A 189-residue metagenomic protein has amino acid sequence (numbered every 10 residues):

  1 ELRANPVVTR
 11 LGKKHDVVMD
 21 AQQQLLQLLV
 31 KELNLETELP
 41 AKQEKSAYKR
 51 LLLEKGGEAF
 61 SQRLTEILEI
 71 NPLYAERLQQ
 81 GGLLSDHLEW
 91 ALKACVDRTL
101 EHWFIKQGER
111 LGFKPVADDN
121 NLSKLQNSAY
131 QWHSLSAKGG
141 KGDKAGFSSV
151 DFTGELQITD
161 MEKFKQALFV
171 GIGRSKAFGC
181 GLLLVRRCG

Functional and structural regions predicted by a protein language model:
E1-G189: RNA-interacting cores
